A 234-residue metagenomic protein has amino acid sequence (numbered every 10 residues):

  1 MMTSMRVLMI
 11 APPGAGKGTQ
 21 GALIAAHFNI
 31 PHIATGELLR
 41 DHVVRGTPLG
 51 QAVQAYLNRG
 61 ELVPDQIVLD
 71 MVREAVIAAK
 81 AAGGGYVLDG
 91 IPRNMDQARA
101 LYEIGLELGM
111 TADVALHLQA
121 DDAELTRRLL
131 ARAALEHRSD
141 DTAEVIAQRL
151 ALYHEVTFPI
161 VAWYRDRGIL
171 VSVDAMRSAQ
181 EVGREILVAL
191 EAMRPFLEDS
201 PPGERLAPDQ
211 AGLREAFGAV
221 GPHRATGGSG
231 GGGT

Functional and structural regions predicted by a protein language model:
M1-T234: Glycine-rich phosphate-binding loop of ATP-dependent small-molecule kinases
